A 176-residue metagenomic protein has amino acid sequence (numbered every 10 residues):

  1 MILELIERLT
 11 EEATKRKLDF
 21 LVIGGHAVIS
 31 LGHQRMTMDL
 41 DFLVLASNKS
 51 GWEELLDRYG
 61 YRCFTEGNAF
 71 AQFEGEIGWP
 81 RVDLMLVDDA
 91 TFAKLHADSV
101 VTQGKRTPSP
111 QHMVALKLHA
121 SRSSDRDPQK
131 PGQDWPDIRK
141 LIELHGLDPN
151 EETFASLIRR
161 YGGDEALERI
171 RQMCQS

Functional and structural regions predicted by a protein language model:
M1-S176: Compositionally biased terminal segments of proteins
